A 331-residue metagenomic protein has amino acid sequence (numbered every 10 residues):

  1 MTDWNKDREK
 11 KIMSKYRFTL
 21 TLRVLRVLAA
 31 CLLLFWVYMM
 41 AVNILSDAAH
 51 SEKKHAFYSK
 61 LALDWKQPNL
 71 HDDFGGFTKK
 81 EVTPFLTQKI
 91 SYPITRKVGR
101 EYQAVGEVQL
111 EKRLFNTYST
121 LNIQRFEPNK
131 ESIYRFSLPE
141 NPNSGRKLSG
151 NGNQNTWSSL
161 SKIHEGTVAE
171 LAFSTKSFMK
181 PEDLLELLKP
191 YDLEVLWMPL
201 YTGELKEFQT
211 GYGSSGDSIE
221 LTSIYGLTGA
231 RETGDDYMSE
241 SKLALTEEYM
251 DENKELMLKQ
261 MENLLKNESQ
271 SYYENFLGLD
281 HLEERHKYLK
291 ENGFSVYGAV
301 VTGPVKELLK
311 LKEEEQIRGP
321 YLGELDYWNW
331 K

Functional and structural regions predicted by a protein language model:
M1-L20: N-terminal Lys/Arg-rich, disordered targeting/topogenic segments
R17, W36-V37, G150-S158, A169-T175 (+4 more regions): N-terminal, helix-rich and Lys/Arg-enriched segments in bacterial and organellar proteins
R23-V42: Hydrophobic membrane-insertion alpha-helices, especially the h-region of bacterial N-terminal signal peptides
I44-L61: Alpha-helical transmembrane signal-anchor/signal-peptide segments
S59-S91: Short extracytoplasmic
S91, T95-V98: Conserved, structured regulatory domains from eukaryotic proteins
E101-Y237: Extracytoplasmic beta-rich ectodomain segments of secreted or membrane-anchored proteins
M238-K331: Extracytoplasmic/luminal low-complexity segments enriched in Pro/Gly and acidic/polar residues that act as flexible
